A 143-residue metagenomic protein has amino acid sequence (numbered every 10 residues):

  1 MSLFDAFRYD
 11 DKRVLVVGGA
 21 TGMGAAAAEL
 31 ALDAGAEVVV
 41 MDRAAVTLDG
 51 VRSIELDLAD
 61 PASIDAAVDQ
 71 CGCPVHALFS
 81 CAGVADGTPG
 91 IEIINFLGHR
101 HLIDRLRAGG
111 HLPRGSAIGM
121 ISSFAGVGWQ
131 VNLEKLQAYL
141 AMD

Functional and structural regions predicted by a protein language model:
M1-L15: Flexible N-terminal pre-Rossmann segment of NAD(P)-dependent oxidoreductases
D5, G83-T88, A108-D143: Catalytic loop of short-chain dehydrogenase/reductase
R13, A20-T21: Conserved glycine-rich cofactor-binding loop
G24-A25: N-terminal Rossmann-fold NAD(P) dinucleotide-binding loop
D33-D49: Conserved glycine-rich Rossmann-like NAD(P)H-binding loop of the short-chain dehydrogenase/reductase
L48-I64, A77: Rossmann-fold cofactor-recognition segment
A59, G90-G98: Glycine-rich NAD(P)-binding loop of the Rossmann-fold in SDR/ketoreductase-type enzymes
A67, F79, G98, L102-G110: Hydrophobic positions on the long internal alpha-helix of Rossmann-like NAD(P)-dependent oxidoreductase domains
